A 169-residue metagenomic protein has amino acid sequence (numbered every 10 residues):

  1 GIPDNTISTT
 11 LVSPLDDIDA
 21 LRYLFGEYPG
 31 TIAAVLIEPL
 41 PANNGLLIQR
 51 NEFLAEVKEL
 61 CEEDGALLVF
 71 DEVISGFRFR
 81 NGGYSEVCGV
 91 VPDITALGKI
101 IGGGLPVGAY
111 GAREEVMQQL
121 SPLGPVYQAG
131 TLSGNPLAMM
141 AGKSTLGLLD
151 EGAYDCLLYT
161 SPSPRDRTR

Functional and structural regions predicted by a protein language model:
G1-A33: PLP-dependent aspartate aminotransferase-fold enzymes
T31, L47-R80: Catalytic PLP-binding core of fold-type I/II PLP enzymes
T31-L46: Short acidic, glycine-rich surface-loop motifs adjacent to enzyme active sites
C88-Q119, G134-M139: Active-site PLP attachment segment
D93-A96, P122-T131, L149-A153: Short beta-alpha connecting loops at secondary-structure transitions that line or flank enzyme active sites
L105-P106, P125-L148: PLP-dependent aminotransferase class I/II
T145-S161: Structural signature of PLP-dependent enzymes
Y159-R169: Single conserved hydrophobic/aromatic residue that forms the stacking wall/gate of nucleotide- or nucleobase-binding
